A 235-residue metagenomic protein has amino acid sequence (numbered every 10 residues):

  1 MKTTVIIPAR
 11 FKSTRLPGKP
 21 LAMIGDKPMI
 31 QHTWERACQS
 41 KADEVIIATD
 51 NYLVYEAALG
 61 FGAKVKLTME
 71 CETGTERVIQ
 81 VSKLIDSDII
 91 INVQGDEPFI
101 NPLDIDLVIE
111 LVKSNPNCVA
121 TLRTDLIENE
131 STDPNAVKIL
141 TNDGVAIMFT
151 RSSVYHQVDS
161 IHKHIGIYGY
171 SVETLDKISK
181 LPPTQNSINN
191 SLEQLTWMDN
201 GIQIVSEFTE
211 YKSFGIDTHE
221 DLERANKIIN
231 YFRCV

Functional and structural regions predicted by a protein language model:
K2-T49: N-terminal glycine-rich phosphate-binding loop and ensuing alpha1 helix
V5, V45-I47, I90, A120 (+1 more regions): Hydrophobic/aromatic residues located in beta-strands of well-ordered beta-sheets within soluble catalytic
T14, P98, I139, Y168 (+1 more regions): Residues that recognize and position ribonucleotide moieties
A42, S87, N115-N117, I202: Short, high-confidence coil segments that cap the C-terminus of an alpha-helix and link into the following beta-strand
I46, Y52-E110: Short phosphate-binding loop-to-helix
P102-Q185: Conserved core of the sugar-phosphate nucleotidyltransferase
I161-V235: Conserved alpha/beta core of the MobA/IspD/sugar-nucleotide pyrophosphorylase nucleotidyltransferase superfamily
